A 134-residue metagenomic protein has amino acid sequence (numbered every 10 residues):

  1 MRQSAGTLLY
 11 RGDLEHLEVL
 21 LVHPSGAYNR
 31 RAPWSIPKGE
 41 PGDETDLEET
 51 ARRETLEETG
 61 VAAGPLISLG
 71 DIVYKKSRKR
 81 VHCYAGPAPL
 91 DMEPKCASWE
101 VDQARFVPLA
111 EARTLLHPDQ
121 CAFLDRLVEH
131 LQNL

Functional and structural regions predicted by a protein language model:
M1-I36: N-terminal strand-loop-strand
R2, I72-S98, Q103-R105, L127: Active-site-adjacent beta-strand/loop module that shapes the phosphate/pyrophosphate-binding cleft
D13-H16, A27-N29, G42-D43, S77 (+1 more regions): Short, charged/polar surface micro-motifs in flexible loops or helix N-caps
V22-H23, P37, G70, A85: Residue-level detector of conserved, well-ordered beta-strand and adjacent loop positions that form binding/recognition
G26, E40, I72-V73, L116: Structured beta->alpha junctions
I36-L69: The catalytic Nudix box helix
L116-L134: Charged phosphate-binding loop/patch that engages nucleotide di/tri-phosphates or the phosphate backbone of nucleic
